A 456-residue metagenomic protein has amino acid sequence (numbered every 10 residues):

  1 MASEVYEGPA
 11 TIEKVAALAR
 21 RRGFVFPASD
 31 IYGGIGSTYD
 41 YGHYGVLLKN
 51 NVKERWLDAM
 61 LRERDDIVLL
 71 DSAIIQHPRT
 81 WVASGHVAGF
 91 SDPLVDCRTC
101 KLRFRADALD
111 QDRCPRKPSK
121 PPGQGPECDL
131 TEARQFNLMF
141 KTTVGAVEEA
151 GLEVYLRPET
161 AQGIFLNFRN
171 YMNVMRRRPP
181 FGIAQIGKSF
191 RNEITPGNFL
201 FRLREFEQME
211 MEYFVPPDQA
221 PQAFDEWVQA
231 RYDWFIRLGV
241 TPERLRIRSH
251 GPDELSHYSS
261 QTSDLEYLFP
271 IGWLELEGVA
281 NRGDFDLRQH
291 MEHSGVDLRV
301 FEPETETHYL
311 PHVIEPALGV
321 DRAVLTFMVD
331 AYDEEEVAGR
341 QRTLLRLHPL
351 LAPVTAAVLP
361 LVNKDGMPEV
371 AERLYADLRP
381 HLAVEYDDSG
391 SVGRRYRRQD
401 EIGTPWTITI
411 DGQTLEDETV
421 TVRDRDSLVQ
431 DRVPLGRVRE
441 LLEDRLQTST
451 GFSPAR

Functional and structural regions predicted by a protein language model:
M1-R456: NTP/phosphate- and nucleic-acid-binding module
